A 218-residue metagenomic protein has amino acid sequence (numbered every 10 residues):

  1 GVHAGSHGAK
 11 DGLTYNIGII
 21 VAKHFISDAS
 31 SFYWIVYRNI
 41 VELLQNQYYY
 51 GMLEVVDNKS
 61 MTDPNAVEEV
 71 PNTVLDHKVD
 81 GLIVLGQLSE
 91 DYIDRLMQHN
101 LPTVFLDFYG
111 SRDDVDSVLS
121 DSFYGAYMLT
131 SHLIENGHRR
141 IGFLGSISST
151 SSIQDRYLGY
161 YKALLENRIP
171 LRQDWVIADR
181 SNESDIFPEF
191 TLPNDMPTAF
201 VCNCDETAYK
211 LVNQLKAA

Functional and structural regions predicted by a protein language model:
G1-S31: N-terminal helix-turn-helix/winged-helix DNA-binding helices and compositionally similar short basic alpha-helical
I19-K23, I35-M52, E68-D76, G81 (+2 more regions): Bacterial carbohydrate/catabolite-sensing allosteric modules
F25-F32, K59-N65: Short, flexible/disordered intra-domain loops and linkers
I26-S27, E90-D91, A208-Y209: Short glycine-rich, flexible loops that bind phosphorylated cofactors or substrates
S30-S31, E90, T150: Serine-centered coil/turn micro-motif
M52-N58: A short beta-strand-loop structural module common to alpha/beta enzyme folds
L88-E90, R95-L96: Beta-alpha junction/loop-to-helix N-cap segments that form part of ligand/metal-binding clefts
